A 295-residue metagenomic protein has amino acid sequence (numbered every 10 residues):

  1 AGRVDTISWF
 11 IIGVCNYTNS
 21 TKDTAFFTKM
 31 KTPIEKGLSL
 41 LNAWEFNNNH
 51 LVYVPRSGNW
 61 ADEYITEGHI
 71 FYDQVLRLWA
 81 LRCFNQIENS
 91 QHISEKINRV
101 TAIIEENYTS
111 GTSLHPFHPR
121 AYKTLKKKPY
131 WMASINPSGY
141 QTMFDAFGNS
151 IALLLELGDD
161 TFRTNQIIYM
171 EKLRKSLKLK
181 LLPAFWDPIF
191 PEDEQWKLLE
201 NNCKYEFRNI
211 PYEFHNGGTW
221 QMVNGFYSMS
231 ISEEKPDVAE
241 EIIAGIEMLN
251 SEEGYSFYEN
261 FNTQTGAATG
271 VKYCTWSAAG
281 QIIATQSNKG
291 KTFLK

Functional and structural regions predicted by a protein language model:
A1-N48, I70-L78, R163, W220-I231 (+3 more regions): Aromatic-rich carbohydrate-recognition surfaces in CAZymes
A43, A146, P211-Y212, N260: N-terminal hydrophobic or amphipathic segments with adjacent small-residue motifs that include Sec signal peptides
N49-P55, N59, E67-I70, L76-L198 (+2 more regions): Catalytic cores of carbohydrate-active enzymes
I65-H69, P211-E213: A ubiquitous short alpha-helical element
P191-D237, I282: C-terminal substrate/ligand-recognition segments
